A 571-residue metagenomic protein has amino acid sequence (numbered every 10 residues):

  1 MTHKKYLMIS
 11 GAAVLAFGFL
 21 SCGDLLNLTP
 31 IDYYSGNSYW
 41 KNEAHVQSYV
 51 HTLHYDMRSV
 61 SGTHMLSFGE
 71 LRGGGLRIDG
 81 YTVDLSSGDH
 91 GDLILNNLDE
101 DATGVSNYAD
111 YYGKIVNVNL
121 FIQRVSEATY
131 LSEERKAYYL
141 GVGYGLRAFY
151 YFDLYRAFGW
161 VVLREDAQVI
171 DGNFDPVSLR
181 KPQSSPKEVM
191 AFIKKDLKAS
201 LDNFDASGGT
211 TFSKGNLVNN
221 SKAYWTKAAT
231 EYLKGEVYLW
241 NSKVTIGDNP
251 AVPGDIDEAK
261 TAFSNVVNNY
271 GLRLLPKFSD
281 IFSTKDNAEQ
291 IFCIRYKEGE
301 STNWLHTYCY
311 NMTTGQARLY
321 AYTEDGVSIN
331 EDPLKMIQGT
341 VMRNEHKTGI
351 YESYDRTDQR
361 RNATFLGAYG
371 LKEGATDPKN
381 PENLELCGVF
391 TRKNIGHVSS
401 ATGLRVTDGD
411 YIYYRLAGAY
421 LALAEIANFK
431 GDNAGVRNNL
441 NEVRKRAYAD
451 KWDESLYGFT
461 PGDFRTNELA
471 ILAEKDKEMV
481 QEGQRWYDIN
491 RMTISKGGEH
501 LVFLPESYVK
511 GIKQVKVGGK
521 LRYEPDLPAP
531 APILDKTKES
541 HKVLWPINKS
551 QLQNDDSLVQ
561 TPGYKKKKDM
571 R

Functional and structural regions predicted by a protein language model:
T2, S10, C22-G73, N96 (+5 more regions): Acidic, glycine-rich segments characteristic of secretory precursors and extracytoplasmic regions
S10-G18: Bacterial N-terminal signal peptides
N37, H64-V83, R164-V169, A206-A229 (+4 more regions): Short, surface-exposed recognition loops and adjoining beta-strand edges that mediate ligand/DNA contacts, enriched
E43, Q47-S61, V83-F158, L179-A191 (+2 more regions): Conserved, well-structured interaction surfaces
E43-H45, V50, H54, R58-T63 (+4 more regions): Elongated scaffold/linker segments in the mid-to-C-terminal portions of large proteins
